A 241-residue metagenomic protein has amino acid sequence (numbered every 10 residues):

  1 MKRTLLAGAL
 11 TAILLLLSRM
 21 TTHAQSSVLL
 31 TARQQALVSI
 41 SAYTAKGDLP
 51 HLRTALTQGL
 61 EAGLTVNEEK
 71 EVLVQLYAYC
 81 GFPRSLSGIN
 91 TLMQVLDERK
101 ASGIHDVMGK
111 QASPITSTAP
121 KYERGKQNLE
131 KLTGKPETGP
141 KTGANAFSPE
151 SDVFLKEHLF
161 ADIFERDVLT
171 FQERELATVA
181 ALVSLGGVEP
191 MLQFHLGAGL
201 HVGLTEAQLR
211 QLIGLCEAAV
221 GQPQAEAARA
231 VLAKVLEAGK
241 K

Functional and structural regions predicted by a protein language model:
M1-A9: Bacterial N-terminal signal peptides that target proteins for export
G8-L17: Gram-negative bacterial Sec-dependent N-terminal signal peptides
L10, T21-R33, A45-A62, N67-E68 (+6 more regions): Acidic, glycine/proline-rich low-complexity segments that act as flexible tails and inter-domain linkers
Q35-K46, E173-V188: Amphipathic, charged-and-aliphatic alpha-helical interface segments that function as noncatalytic docking
E189-L192, L196: Strongly charged, low-complexity linkers/loops
